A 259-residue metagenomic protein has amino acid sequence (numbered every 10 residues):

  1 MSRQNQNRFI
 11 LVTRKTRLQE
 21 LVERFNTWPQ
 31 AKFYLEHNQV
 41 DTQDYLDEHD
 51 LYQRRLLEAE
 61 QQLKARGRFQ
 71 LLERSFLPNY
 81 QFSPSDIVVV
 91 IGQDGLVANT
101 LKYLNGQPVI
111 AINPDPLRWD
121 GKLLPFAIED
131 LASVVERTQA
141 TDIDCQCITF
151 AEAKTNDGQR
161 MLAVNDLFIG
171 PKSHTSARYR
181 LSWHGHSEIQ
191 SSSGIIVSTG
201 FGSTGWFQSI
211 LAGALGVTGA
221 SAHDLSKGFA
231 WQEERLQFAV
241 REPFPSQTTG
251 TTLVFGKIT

Functional and structural regions predicted by a protein language model:
S2-R3, K15, Y34, L46-F76 (+2 more regions): Catalytic phosphate-donor-binding core of small-molecule kinases
Q6-E48: N-terminal glycine-rich anion-binding loop in soluble enzyme alpha/beta folds
S75-S83: Short, well-structured alpha-helical segments in soluble
D86-I87: Structural motif
V90-D94: N-terminal glycine-rich "phosphate-gripper" loop used for MgATP/nucleotide binding and carboxylate activation
G95, P114-L117: Short, acidic/turn-prone active-site loops that include or flank metal/cofactor- and phosphate-binding residues
L96-L101, S203-F207: Short glycine/serine/threonine-rich phosphate/pyrophosphate-binding segments that cradle anionic phosphate groups
T100-D115: A short, gly/pro- and small-residue-rich
